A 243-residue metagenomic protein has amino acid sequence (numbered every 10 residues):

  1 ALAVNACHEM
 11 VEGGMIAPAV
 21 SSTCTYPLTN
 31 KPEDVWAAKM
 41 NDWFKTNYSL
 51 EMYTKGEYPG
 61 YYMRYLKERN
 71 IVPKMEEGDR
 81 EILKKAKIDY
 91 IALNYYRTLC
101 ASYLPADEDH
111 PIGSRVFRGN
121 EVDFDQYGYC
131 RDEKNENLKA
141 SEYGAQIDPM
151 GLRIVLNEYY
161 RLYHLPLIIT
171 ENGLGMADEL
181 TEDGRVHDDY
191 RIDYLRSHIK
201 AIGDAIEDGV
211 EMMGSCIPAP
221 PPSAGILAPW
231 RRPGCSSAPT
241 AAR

Functional and structural regions predicted by a protein language model:
A1-R243: Active-site region of glycoside hydrolase catalytic domains
